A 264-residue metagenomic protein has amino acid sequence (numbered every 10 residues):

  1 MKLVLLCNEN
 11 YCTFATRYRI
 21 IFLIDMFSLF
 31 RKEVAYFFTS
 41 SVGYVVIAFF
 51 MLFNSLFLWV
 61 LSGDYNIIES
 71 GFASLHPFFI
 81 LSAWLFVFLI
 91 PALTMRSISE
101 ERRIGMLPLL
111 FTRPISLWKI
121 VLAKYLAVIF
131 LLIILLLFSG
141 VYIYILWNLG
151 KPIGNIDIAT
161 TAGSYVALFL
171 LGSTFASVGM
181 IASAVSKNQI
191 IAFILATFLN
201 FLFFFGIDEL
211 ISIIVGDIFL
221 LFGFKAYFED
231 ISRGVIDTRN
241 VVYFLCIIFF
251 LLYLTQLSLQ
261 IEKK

Functional and structural regions predicted by a protein language model:
L5, T13, I20-F22: Short, positively charged and aromatic/hydrophobic N-terminal segments
T13, L61-A73, V185, A192-S258 (+1 more regions): Terminal transmembrane helical anchor/hairpin motif
I20-V45, K264: Aromatic- and glycine-rich beta-strand/loop motifs that create alpha-glucan
S41, I47-F49, A127-L136, A192-D208: Hydrophobic alpha-helical membrane-insertion segments
L56-W59, N66-L85, A123, A127-K187 (+1 more regions): Secretory targeting signals
P77-E100: Long, hydrophobic alpha-helical segments
I90-T94, Y142, S177-V178, F224 (+1 more regions): Hydrophobic/aromatic residues in alpha-helical transmembrane segments
S97-A127: Helix-loop-helix units of permease transmembrane domains in multi-pass membrane transporters, especially ABC
